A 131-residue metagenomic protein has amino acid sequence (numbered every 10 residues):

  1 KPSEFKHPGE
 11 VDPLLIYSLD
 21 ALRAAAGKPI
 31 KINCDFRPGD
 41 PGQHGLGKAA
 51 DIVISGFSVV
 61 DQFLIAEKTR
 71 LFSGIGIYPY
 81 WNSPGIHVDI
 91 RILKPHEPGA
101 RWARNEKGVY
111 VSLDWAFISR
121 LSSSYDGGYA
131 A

Functional and structural regions predicted by a protein language model:
K1-H7, H44: Acidic/histidine-rich, surface-exposed loop or edge segments in extracytoplasmic proteins
E4-F5, A24-K28, S58-Q62: N-terminal start-of-chain detector that recognizes signal peptides and the immediate post-cleavage beginning
K6-I16, G56: Soluble non-cytosolic domains of exported or imported proteins
P13-P41: Extended, low-complexity, intrinsically disordered C-terminal regulatory tails of eukaryotic serine/threonine kinases
H44-L46, I54-A131: Catalytic cores and adjacent binding grooves of peptidoglycan-active enzymes
A49: Short, conserved beta-strand/beta-arch hydrophobic-aromatic motifs that form part of recognition grooves or interface
